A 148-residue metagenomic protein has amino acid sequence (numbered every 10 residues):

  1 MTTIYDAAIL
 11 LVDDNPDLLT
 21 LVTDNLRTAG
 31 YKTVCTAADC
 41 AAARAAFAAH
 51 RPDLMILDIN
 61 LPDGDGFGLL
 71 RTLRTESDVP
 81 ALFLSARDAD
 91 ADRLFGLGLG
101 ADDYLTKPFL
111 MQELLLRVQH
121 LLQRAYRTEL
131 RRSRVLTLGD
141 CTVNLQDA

Functional and structural regions predicted by a protein language model:
A7-A8, H120-A148: Short, Lys/Arg-enriched segments at the junction into DNA-binding effector domains of transcriptional regulators
T20-T28: Charged docking surfaces used in two-component/phosphorelay signaling
T36-L54: Acidic, metal-coordinating helix/loop segments flanking the phosphotransfer/catalytic sites of two-component signaling
D39, D65-G68: Acidic catalytic/metal-coordinating carboxylates
A45, F67-D78: Short amphipathic alpha-helix used as the core "switch/output" element in two-component signaling
D58, S85: Active-site residues of response regulator receiver
P62, A89, K107: The feature encodes the CheY-like receiver
